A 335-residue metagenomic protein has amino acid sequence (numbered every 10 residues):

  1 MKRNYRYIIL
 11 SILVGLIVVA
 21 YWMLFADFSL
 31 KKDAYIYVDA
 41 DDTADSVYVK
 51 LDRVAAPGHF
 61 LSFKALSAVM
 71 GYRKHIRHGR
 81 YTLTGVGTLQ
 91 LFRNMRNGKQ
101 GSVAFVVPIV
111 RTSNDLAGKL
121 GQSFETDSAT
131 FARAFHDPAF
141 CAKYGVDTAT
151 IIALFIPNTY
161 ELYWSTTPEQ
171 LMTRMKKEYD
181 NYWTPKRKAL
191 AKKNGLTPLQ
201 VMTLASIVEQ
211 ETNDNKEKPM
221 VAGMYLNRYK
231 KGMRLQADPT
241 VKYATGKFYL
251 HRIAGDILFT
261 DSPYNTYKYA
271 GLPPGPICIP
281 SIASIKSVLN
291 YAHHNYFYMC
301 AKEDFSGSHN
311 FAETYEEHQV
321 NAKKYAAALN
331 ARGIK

Functional and structural regions predicted by a protein language model:
M1-A34: N-terminal type II signal-anchor transmembrane helix that functions as the membrane-insertion/stop-transfer segment
K2-Y5, L10-V14, Y48, A68-Y72 (+5 more regions): Generic detector of short, locally flexible boundary/turn motifs and exposed helical patches
R3-R6, D33-Y35, R73-K74, R111-D115 (+4 more regions): Short low-complexity stretches enriched in small and charged residues
V19, D27-W183: Signal peptide-directed extracytoplasmic domains
E125-T126, F140-K335: Bacterial extracytoplasmic/cell-wall-associated proteins, especially those involved in peptidoglycan
